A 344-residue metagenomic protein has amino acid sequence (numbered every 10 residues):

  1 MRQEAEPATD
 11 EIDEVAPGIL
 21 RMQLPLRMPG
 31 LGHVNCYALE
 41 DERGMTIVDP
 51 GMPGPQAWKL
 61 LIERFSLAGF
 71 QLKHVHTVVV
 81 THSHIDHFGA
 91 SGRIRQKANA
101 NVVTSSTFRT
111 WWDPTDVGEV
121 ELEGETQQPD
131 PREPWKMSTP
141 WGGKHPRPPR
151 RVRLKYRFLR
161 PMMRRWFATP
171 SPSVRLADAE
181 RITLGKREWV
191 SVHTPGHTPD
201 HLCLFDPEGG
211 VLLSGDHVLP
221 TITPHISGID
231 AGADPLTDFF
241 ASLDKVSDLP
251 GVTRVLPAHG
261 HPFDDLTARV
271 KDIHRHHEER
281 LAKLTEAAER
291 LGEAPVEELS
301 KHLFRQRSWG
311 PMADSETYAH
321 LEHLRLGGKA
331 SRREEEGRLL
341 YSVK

Functional and structural regions predicted by a protein language model:
M1-E6, K283-K344: C-terminal regulatory/interaction regions
D10-F70, H74, C203-S214, P220: Conserved beta-strand hairpin/beta-sheet module of binuclear metal-dependent hydrolase folds, prominently
N35, A57-L60, A90, R269 (+1 more regions): Residues at alpha-helix caps and immediate loop-helix transition turns in enzyme cores, especially N- and C-cap
M45-T46, M52-G54, R151-V174, R181 (+1 more regions): Metallo-beta-lactamase
Q56-W58, R64-T183, G210: Active-site HxH/HxHxD metal-binding segment of metal-dependent hydrolases
L61, F239, T317: Aromatic/hydrophobic pocket-lining residues that form the small-molecule binding cavity in soluble enzyme cores
V79-H87, S105, P195-H197, H201 (+3 more regions): Histidine-centered divalent metal-coordination motifs
N99-S105, L213-G215, I273, W309: Short hydrophobic/aromatic-enriched beta-strand-loop microsegments
